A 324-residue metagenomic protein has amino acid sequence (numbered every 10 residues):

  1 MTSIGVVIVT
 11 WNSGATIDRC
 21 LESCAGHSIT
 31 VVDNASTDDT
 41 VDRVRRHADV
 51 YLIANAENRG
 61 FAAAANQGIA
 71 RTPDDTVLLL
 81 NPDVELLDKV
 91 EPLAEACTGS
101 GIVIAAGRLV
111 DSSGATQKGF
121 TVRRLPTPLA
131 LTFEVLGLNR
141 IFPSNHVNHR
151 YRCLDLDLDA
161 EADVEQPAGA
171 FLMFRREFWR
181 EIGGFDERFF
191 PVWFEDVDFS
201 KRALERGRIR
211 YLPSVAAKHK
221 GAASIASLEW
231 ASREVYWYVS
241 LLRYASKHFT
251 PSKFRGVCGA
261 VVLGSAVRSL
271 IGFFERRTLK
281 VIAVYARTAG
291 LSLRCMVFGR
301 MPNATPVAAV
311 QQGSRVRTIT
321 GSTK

Functional and structural regions predicted by a protein language model:
I8-G26: Short, well-formed alpha-helical segments that are part of the catalytic scaffolds of diverse glycosyltransferases
A15, S23, D33-D42, E57: A conserved acidic beta->alpha catalytic loop
A54-T72, D88: Glycine-rich, basic loop-to-helix element that forms the pyrophosphate-binding segment of sugar-nucleotide handling
V77: Short aromatic/hydrophobic "clamp" motif used to bind/position activated sugar donors
E85-F120: Conserved donor NDP-sugar-binding/catalytic core segment of glycosyltransferases
R124-V164: Short, flexible, basic/aromatic active-site loop/helix in glycosyltransferases
L156-G184, R188-A216: A short, conserved alpha-helix in the catalytic core of glycosyltransferases
D198-K201, E205-V281, S314-V316: Active-site-adjacent helix/loop segment of glycosyltransferases that harbors family-specific signature motifs
